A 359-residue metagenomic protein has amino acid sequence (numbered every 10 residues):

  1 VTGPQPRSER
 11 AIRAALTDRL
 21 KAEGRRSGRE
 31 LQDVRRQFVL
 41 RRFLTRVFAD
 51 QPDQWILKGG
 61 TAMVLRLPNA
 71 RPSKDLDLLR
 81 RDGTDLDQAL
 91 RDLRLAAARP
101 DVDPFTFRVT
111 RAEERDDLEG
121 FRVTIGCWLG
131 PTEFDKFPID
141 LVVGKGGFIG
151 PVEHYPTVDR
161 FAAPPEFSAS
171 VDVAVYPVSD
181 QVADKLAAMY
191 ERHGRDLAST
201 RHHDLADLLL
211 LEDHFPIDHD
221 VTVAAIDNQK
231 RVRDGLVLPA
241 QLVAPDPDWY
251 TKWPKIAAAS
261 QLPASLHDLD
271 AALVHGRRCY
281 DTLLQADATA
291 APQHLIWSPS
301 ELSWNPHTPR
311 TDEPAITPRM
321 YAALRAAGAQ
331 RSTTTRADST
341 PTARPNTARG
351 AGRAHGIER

Functional and structural regions predicted by a protein language model:
V1-W55, V64-K74, R80-I316: Structured mid-to-C-terminal alpha-helical surface segments
D312-R359: Extended intrinsically disordered terminal tails
